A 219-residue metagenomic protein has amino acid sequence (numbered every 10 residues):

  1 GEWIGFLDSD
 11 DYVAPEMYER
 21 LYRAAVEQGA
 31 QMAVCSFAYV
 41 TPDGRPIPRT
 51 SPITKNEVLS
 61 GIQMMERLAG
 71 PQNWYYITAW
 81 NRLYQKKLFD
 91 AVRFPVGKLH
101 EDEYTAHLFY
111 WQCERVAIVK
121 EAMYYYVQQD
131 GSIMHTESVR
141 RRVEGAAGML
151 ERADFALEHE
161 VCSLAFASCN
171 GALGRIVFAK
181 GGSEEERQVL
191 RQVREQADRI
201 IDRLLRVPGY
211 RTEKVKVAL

Functional and structural regions predicted by a protein language model:
G1-G148, D154-F155: Nucleotide-sugar donor-binding/catalytic module of glycosyltransferases that assemble extracellular/cell-envelope
D11, V161, A218-L219: Short, solvent-exposed helix-helix connector turns and helix-capping sites enriched in acidic/polar residues
A30, E184-L219: Membrane-interface aromatic/basic loop that binds lipid-linked glycans or pyrophosphate carriers, typified by
S51, H107, S163, N170-G171 (+2 more regions): Residue-level signal for alpha-helical context at structural boundaries
A147-F166, D198-K214: C-terminal, non-catalytic tails of nucleotide-sugar-dependent glycosyltransferases
F166-F178: Amphipathic alpha-helical repeat scaffolds of TPR domains
